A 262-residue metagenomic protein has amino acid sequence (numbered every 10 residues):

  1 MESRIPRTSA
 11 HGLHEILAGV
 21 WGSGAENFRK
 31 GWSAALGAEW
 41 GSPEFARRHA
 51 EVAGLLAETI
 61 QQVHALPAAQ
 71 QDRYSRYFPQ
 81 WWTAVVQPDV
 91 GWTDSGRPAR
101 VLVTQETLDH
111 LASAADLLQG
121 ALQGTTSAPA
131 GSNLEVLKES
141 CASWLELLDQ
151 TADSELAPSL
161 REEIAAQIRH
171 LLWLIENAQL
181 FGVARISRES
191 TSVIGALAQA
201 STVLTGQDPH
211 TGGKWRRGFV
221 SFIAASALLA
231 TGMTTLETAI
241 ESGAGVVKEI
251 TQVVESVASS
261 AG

Functional and structural regions predicted by a protein language model:
M1-V90: Leu/Val/Ala/Ile-rich N-terminal alpha-helices, chiefly Sec-type signal peptides and the beginnings
H11, E15-A18, A50-A57, Q61 (+8 more regions): Generic structural signal for well-ordered, non-transmembrane alpha-helical segments in soluble/cytosolic regions
L13-L17, W32, T59, Y74 (+11 more regions): Generic structural signal of hydrophobic/aromatic residues within well-ordered alpha-helices of folded domains
A35-H49, R100, T104, Q123-L134 (+4 more regions): Alpha-helical rod/repeat scaffolding segments in eukaryotic adaptors/tethers and long-chain four-helix cytokines
T59, V63-Q70, A130, S190-A225: Contiguous hydrophobic segments
I60-P158: Long amphipathic alpha-helical segments with strong coiled-coil/leucine-zipper propensity
Q123-H210: Membrane-active, amphipathic/fusogenic segments and juxtamembrane/transmembrane anchors that bind or insert into lipid
A200-G262: Membrane-inserting effector segments that mediate pore formation, membrane fusion, or transient membrane insertion
